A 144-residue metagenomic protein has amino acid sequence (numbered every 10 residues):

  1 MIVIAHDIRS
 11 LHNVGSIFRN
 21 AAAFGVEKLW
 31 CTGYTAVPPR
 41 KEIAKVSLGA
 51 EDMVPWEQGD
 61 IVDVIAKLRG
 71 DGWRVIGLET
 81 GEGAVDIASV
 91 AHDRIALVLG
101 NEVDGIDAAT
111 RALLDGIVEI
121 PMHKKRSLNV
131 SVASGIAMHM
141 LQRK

Functional and structural regions predicted by a protein language model:
M1-T80, Q142: RNA substrate-binding interface of SAM-dependent RNA methyltransferases
R9-S10, G105, K125: Glycine-/small-residue-rich active-site loops that bind phosphorylated ligands and cofactors
H12-N13, V85, L128: Residues that form or flank phosphate/diphosphate-binding pockets in enzymes that use nucleotide phosphates
K41-A44, A88-V90, S131: Short secondary-structure transition/capping segments
T80-M122: Active-site/ligand-binding-proximal alpha/beta "capping" segment
T110-K144: Structured adenosyl-cofactor binding patch, chiefly the S-adenosyl-L-methionine
